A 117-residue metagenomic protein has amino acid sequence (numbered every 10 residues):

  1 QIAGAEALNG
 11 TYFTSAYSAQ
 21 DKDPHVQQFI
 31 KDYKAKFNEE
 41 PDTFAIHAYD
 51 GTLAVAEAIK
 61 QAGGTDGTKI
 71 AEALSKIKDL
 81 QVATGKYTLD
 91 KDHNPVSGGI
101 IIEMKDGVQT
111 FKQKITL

Functional and structural regions predicted by a protein language model:
Q1-L117: Extracytosolic ligand-binding ectodomains
